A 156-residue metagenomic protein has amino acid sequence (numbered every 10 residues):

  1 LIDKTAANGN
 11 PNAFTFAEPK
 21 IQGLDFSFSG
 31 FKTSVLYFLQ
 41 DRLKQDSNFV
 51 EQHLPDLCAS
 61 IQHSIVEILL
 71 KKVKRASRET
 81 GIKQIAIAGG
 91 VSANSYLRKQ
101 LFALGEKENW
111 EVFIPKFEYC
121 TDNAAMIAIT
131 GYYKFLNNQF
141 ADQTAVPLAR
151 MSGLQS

Functional and structural regions predicted by a protein language model:
I2-I85, N94-E108, F135-N138, Q155-S156: A contiguous, well-structured pocket-lining segment that forms one wall/lid of small-molecule binding clefts in soluble
S29, A88-G89, I127-T130: Short glycine-rich loop/turn motifs that provide flexible caps or phosphate-binding loops at active sites
H53, A93, C120-A124: Short, conserved alpha-helical segments within structured domains
Q84-I85, F102-I127: Conserved phosphate-binding/catalytic loops in two-lobed NTP-binding clefts
G90-V91, F117: Active-site metal-binding loops of divalent metal-dependent hydrolases
P115-L154: Glycine-rich phosphate-binding/hydrolytic loop that grips phosphoryl groups
